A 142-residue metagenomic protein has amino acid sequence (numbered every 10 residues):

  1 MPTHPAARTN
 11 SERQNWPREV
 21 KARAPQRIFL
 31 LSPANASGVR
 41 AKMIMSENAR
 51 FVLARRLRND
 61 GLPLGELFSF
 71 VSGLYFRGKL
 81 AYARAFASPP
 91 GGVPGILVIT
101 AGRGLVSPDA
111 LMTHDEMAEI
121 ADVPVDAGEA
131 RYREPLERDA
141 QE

Functional and structural regions predicted by a protein language model:
P2-E142: Peripheral peptide segments
